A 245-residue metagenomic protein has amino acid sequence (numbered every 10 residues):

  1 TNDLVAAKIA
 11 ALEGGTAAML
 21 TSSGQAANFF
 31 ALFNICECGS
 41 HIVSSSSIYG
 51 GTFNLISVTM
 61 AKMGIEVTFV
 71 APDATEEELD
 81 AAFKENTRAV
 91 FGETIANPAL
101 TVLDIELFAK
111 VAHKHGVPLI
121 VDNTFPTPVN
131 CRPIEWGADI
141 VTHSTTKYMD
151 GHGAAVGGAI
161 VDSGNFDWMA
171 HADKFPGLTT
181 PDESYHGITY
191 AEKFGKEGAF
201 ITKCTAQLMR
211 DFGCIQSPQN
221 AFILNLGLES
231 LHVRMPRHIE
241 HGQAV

Functional and structural regions predicted by a protein language model:
T1-A11: Conserved PLP-binding active-site segment in aminotransferase class I/II-type PLP enzymes
G14: Portal/gating segments that form or line small-molecule/metal binding sites
A17-V245: Conserved PLP-enzyme active-site core in the AAT-like
